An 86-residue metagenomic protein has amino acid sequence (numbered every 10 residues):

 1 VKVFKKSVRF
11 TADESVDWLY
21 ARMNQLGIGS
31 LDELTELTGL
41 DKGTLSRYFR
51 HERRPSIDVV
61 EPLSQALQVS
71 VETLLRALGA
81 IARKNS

Functional and structural regions predicted by a protein language model:
V1-E33, E72: A short, Lys/Arg-rich alpha-helix, primarily the initiator
V1-R9, Q65, L75-S86: Short, charged recognition helix plus adjacent turn of helix-turn-helix-like nucleic-acid-binding domains
A21, R47, R76: DNA-binding alpha-helical recognition surfaces that contact promoter or target DNA
L26-R47: Short alpha-helical DNA-recognition segment
G43, R53, E72: Key DNA-contact positions within bacterial/archaeal DNA-binding proteins
R50-E52, G79: Residue-level detection of the helix-turn-helix DNA-binding "recognition helix"
E52-Q65: Short, basic-rich loop-to-helix N-cap that marks the start of a DNA-contacting helix
